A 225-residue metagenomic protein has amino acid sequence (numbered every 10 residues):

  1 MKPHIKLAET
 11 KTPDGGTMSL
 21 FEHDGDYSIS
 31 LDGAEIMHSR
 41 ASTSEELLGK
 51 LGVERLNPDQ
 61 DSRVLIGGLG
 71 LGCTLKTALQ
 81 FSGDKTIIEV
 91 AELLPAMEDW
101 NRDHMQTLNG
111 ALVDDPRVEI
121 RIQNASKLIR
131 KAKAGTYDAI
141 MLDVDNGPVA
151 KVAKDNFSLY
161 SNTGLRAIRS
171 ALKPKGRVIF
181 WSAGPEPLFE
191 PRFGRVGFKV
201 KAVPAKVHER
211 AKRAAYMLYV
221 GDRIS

Functional and structural regions predicted by a protein language model:
M1-S30: N-terminal auxiliary segments of SAM/dcSAM-dependent transferases
G25-Y27, I36, S225: Generic "edge-of-domain/loop-turn" microfeature
I36-S42: Short amphipathic beta-strand/extended segments with alternating polar/hydrophobic composition
S42-L172, F180-A183, P191, V196 (+2 more regions): The AdoMet/dcAdoMet-binding core of the Class I SAM-like
Y219-S225: C-terminal lobe and adjacent flexible extensions of AdoMet/dcAdoMet transferase-like proteins
